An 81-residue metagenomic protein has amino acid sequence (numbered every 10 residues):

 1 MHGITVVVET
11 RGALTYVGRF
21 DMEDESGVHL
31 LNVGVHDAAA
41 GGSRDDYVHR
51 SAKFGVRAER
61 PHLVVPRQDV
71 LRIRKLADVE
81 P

Functional and structural regions predicted by a protein language model:
M1-P81: Conserved RNA-binding domains used in RNP assembly and mRNA/RNA metabolism
